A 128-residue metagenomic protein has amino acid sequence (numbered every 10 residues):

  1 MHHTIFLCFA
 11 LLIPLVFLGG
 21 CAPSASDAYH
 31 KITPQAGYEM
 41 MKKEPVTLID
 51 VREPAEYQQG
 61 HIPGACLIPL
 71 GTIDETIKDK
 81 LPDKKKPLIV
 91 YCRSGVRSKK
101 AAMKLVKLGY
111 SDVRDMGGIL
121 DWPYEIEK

Functional and structural regions predicted by a protein language model:
H2-F6, L15-V46, A55-P87, R93-K128: Rhodanese-like catalytic fold shared by cysteine-dependent sulfurtransferases and DSP/PTP-type phosphatases
A10-L11: Hydrophobic alpha-helical transmembrane segments of integral membrane proteins, especially lipid-exposed positions
L48-D50: Structural scaffold elements adjacent to functional motifs in cytosolic proteins
